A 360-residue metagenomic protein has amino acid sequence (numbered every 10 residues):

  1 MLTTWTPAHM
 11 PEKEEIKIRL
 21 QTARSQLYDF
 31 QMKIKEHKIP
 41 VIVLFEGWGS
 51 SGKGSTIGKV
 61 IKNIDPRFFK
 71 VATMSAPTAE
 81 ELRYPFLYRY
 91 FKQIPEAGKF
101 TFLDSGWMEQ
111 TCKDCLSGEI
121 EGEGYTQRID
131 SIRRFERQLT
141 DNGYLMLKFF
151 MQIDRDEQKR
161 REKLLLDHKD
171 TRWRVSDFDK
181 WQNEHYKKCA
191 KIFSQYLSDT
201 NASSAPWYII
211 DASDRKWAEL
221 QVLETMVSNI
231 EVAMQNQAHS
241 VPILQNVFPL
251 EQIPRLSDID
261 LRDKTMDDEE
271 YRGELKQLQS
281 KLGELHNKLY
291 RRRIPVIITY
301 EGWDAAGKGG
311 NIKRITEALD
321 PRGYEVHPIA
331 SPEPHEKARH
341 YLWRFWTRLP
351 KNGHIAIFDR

Functional and structural regions predicted by a protein language model:
M1-R360: Glycine-rich phosphate-binding loop of ATP-dependent small-molecule kinases
